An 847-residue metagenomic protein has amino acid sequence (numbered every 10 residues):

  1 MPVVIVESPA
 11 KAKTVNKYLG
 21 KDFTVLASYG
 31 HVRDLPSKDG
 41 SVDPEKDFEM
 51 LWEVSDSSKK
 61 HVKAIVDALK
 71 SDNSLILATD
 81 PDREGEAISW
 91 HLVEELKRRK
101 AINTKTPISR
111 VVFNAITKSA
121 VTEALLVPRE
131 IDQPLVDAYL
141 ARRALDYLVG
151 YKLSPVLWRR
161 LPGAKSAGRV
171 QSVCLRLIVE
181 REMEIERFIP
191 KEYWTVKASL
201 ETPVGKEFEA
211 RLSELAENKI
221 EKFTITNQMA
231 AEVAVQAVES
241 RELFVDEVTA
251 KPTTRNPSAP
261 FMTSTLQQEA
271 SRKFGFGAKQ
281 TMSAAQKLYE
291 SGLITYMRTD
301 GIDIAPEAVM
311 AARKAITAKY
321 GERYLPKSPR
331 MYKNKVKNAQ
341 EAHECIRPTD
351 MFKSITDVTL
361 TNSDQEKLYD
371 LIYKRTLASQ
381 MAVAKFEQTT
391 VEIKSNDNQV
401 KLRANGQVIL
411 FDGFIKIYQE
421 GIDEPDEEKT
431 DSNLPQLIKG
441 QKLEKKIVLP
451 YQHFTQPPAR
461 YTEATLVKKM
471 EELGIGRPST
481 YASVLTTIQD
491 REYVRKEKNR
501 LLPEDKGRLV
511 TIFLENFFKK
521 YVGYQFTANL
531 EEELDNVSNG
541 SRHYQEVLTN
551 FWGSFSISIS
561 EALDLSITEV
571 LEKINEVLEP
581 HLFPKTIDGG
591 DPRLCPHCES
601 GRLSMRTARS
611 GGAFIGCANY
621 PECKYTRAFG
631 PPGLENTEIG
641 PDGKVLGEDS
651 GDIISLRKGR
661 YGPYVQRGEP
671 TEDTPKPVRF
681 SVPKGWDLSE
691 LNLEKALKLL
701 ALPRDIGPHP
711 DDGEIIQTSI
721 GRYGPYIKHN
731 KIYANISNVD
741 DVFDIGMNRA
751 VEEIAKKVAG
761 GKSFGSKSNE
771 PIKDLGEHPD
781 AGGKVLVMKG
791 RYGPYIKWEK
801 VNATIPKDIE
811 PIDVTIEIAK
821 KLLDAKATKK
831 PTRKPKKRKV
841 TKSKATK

Functional and structural regions predicted by a protein language model:
M1, D80-D82, P162-S166, A250-A259 (+3 more regions): Conserved short loop/turn motifs at secondary-structure junctions
M1-R143, L157, E214, I225 (+4 more regions): Intrinsically disordered, low-complexity regulatory segments
P2, T14, K21-F23, S154 (+6 more regions): Basic, low-complexity terminal or inter-domain segments flanking catalytic cores
P9-A12, Y29-D34, P81-G85, N114-S119 (+7 more regions): Conserved nucleotide-binding/hydrolysis micro-motifs of P-loop NTPases
I116-A198: C-terminal or mid-to-C-terminal helical accessory/interaction module adjacent to the motor/catalytic core
F188-L212, F244-A284, G292, T462 (+4 more regions): C-terminal accessory/connector segments of nucleic-acid motor ATPases
K219-A259, Q267, Q441-K442: Metal- or metallocofactor-binding catalytic centers and their adjacent structured scaffolds across diverse enzyme
